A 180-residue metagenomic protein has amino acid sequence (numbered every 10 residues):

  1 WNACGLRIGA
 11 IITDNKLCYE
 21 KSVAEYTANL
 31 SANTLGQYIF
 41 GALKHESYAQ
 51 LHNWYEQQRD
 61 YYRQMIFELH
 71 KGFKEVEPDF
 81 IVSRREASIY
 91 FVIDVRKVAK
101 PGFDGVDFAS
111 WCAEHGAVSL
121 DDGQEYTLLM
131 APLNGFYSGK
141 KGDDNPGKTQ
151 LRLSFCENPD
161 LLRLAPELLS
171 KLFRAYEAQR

Functional and structural regions predicted by a protein language model:
W1-R180: PLP-dependent class I/II
